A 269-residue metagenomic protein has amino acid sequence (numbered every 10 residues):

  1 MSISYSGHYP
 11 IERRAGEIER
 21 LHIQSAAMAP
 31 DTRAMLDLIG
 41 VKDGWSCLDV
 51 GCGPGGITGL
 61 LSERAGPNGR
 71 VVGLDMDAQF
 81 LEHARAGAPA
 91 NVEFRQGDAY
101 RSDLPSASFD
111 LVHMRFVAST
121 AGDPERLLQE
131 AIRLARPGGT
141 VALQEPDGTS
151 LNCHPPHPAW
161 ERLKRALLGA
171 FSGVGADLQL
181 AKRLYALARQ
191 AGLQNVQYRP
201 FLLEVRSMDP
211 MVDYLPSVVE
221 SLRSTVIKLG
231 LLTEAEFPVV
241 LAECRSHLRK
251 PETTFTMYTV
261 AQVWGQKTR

Functional and structural regions predicted by a protein language model:
M1-I18, H22-I23: N-terminal, positively charged/glycine-rich alpha-helical extensions of SAM-dependent methyltransferases
A26-W45, L60: Conserved alpha-helix/loop element of class I SAM-dependent methyltransferases that forms part of the SAM/SAH-binding
L48-S102, R126: Class I SAM-dependent methyltransferase SAM/SAH-binding core
Y100-L111: A short acidic, Gly/Pro-enriched loop at the edge of an enzyme's catalytic core that lines a small-molecule cofactor
D110-E125: A short SAM/SAH-binding and catalytic strip from SAM-dependent methyltransferases
E125-T140: A short glycine-rich, Lys/Arg-flanked "PGG" loop and its adjoining helix->strand segment in the class I
A142-D209: Conserved catalytic/acceptor-binding region of the Class I
Q179, R189, Q197-R269: Conserved Class I S-adenosyl-L-methionine
